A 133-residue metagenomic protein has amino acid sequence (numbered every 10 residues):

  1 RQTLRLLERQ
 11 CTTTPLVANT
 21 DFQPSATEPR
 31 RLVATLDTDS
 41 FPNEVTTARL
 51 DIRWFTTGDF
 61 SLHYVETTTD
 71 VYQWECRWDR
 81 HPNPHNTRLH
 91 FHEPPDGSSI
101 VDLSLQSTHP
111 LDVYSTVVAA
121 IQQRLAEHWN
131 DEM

Functional and structural regions predicted by a protein language model:
R1-R49, F55-T57: Negatively charged, low-complexity tracts enriched in Asp/Glu with abundant Ser/Thr
Q2, Q10, Q23, Q73 (+2 more regions): Residue-identity detector for glutamine
N19, N43, N83-N86, N130: Detector for Asparagine
R49-W54, T68, A119: Alpha-helical interaction segments
S61-P110: An exposed acidic His-Trp-rich patch
G97-M133: Well-ordered alpha/beta subsegment
